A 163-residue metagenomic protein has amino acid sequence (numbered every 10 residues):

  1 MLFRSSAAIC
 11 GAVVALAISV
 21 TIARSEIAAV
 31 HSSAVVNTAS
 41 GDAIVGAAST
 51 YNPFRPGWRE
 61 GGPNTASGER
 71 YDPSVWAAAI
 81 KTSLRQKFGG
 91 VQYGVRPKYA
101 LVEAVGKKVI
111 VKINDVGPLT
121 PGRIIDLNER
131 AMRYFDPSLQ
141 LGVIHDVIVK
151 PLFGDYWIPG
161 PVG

Functional and structural regions predicted by a protein language model:
M1-L2: Short, small-residue-biased leader/transition segments that mark boundaries at the very start of proteins
S6, I18-G163: Secreted/periplasmic proteins
C10-I18: Hydrophobic helical h-region of N-terminal Sec-dependent signal peptides in bacterial secretory/periplasmic proteins
